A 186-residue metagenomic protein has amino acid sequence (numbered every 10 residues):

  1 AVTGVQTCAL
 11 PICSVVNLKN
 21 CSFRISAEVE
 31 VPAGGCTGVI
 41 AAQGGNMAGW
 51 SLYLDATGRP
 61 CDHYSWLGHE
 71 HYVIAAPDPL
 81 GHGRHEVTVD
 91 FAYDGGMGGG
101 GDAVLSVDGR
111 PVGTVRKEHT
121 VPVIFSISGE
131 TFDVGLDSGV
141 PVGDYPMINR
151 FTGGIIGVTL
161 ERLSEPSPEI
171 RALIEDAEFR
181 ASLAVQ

Functional and structural regions predicted by a protein language model:
A1-C8: Single conserved hydrophobic/aromatic residue that forms the stacking wall/gate of nucleotide- or nucleobase-binding
A9-C61, R162-D176: Extracellular glycan-recognition modules
S14-V15, V73-L80, V121-V123, P146-M147: Beta-strand-rich interaction surfaces with strong enrichment in secreted/lumenal proteins
R24-E30, R84-A92, V104-S106, D133-G135 (+1 more regions): Residues within well-ordered beta-strands of beta-sheet-rich folds
W66-E86: Short, aromatic/His-centered strand-loop micro-motif at the edge of beta-sheets
H82-V121, S167: Carbohydrate-binding surfaces in secreted/extracellular proteins
V115-T152: Flexible glycan-contacting loops in extracellular carbohydrate-active proteins
I148-P168: Extracellular, beta-strand-rich glycan-interacting domains
